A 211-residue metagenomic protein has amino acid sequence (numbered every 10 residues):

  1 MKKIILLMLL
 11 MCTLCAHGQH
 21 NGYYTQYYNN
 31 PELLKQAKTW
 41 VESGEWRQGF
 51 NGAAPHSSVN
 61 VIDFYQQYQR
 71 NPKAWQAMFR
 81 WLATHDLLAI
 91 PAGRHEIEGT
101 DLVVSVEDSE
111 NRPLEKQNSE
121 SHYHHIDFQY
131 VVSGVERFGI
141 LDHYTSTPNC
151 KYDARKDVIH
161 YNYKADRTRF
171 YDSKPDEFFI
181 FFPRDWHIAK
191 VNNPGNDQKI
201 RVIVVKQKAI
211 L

Functional and structural regions predicted by a protein language model:
M1-Y28: Bacterial Sec-dependent N-terminal signal peptides
L34-V103, K116: A short, N-terminal "cap"/entry segment at the start of jelly-roll beta-barrel domains of the cupin/DSBH fold
L87-C150: Mid-length scaffold segments of soluble, non-membrane domains
E120-H122, N196-K199: A generic structural micro-feature
E136-S173: A short beta-strand-loop-beta hairpin characteristic of the jelly-roll/cupin
L141, V191-N192: Short, solvent-exposed loop/turn and secondary-structure capping segments
D172-V191: Conserved metal-binding segment of the jelly-roll/cupin
F178-F179, D197-L211: A short hydrophobic beta-strand segment most commonly corresponding to one strand of the jelly-roll/cupin
